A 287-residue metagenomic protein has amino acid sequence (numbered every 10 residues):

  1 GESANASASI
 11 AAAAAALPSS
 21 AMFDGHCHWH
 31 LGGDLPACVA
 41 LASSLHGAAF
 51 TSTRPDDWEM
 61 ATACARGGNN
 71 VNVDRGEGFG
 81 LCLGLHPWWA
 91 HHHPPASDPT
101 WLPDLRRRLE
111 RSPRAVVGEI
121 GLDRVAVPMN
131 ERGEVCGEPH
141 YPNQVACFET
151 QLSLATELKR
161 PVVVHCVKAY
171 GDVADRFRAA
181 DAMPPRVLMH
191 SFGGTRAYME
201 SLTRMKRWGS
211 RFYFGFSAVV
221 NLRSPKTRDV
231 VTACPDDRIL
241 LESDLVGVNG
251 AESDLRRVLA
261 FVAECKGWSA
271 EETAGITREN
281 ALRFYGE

Functional and structural regions predicted by a protein language model:
G1-E287: Mid-domain alpha/beta scaffold segments of enzyme catalytic cores
